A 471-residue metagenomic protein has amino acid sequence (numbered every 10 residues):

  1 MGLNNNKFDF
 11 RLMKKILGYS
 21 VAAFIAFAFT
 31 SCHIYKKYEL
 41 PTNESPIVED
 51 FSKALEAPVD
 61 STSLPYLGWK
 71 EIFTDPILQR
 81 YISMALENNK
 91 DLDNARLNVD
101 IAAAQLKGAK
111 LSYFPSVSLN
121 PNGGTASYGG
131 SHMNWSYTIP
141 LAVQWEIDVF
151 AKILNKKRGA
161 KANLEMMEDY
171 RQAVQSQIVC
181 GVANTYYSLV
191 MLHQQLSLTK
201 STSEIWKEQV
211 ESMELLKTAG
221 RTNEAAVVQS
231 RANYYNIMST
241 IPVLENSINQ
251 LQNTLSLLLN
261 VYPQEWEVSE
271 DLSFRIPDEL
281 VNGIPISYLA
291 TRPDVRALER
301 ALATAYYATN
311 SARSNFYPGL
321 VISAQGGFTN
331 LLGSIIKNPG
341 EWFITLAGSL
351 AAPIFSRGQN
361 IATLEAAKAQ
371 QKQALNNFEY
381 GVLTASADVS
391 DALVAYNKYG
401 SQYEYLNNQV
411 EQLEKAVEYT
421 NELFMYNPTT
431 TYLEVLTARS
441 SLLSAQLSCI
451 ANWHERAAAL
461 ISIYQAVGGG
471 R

Functional and structural regions predicted by a protein language model:
M1-E44: Bacterial Sec-dependent N-terminal signal peptides
K15, H33-K37, I276, L447-R471: Acidic, low-complexity, intrinsically disordered peripheral segments
C32-Q105, S273-A303, I354, V382 (+1 more regions): Bacterial Sec-pathway N-terminal export signals of envelope proteins
R80, S136-T138, N184, Q229 (+2 more regions): Transmembrane beta-barrel architecture of outer-membrane proteins
M84-D93, D100-P115, G129, L141-G159 (+8 more regions): A glycine-/polar-enriched beta->alpha junction
A95-A109, V174, C180-K200, E208-V210 (+7 more regions): Amphipathic alpha-helical coiled-coil segments
L119-T125, I322-F328: Transmembrane beta-barrel strands of outer-membrane/channel proteins
E204, R221-N223, P242-L289, N427 (+2 more regions): Short, solvent-exposed, mixed-charge loop/turn linkers that connect secondary-structure elements
